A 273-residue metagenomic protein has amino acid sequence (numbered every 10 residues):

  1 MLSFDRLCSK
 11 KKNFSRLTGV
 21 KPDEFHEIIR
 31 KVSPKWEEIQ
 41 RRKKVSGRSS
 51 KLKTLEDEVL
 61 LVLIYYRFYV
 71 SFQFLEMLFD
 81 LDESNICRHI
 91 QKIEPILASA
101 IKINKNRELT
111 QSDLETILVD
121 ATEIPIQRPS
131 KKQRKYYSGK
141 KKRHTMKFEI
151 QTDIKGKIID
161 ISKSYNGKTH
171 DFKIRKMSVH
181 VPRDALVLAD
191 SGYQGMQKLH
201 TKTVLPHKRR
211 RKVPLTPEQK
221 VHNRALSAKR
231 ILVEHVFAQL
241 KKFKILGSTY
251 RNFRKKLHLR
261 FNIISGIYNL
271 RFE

Functional and structural regions predicted by a protein language model:
M1-S49: Charged, often Cys/His-bearing segments associated with DNA-binding zinc-finger transcription factors
K21, T54, L215-E218: Ser/Thr-centered flexible coil motifs
G47-S50, V59, K105, K147: Short, charged beta->alpha transition segments
K51, Y65, E76: Short, charged/polar micro-motifs that form catalytic or ligand-binding hotspots
K53-T54, A225: Residue-level marker of regulatory loop/turn positions in helix-turn-helix DNA-binding domains and in histidine
T54-F68: Short, amphipathic alpha-helical "recognition" segments used to contact nucleic acids or chromatin
Y69-E273: Short, well-ordered secondary-structure "scaffold" segments embedded in the functional core of diverse domains
